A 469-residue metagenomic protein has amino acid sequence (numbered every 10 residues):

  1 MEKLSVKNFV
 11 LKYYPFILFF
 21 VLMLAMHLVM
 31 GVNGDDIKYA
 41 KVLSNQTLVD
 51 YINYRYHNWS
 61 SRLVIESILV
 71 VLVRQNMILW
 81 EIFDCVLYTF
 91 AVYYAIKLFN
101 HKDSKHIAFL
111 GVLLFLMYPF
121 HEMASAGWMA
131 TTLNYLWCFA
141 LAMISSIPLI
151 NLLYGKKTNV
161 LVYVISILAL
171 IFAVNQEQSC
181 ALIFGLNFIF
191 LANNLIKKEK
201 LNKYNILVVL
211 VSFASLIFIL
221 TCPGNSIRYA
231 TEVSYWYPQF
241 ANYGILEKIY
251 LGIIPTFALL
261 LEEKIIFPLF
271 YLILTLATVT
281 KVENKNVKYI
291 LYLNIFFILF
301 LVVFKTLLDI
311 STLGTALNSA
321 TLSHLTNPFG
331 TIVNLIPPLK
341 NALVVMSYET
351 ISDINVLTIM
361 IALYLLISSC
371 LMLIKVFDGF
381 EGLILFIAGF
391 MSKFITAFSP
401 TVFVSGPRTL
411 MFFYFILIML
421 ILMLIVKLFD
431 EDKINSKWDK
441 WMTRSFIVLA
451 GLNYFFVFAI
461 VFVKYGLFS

Functional and structural regions predicted by a protein language model:
M1-M23: Start-transfer (signal-anchor) and selected internal transmembrane alpha helices of multi-pass inner/ER membrane
H27-L79, Q178-A181, A192-C370, K375 (+2 more regions): Transmembrane catalytic cores of multi-pass membrane glycosyltransferases and polysaccharide-assembly enzymes
R74-F90: Loop-to-helix entry region of an early transmembrane alpha helix in multi-pass inner-membrane enzymes
C85-H106, I144: Transmembrane-helix motifs of polytopic, lipid-linked glycan transferases
I107, V112-I150, T350-L366, F394-I421: Membrane-interface micro-motifs in multi-pass membrane enzymes
N151-I171, K203-L207, W438-W441: Short hydrophobic alpha-helices at membrane interfaces in multi-pass membrane enzymes
V160-F188, F213-I217: Membrane-interface alpha helices of multi-pass inner-membrane proteins
L291-I298, L365-L366, C370-F386, F390 (+1 more regions): Signature aromatic-anchored transmembrane alpha helix within multi-pass, membrane-resident enzymes that catalyze glycan
